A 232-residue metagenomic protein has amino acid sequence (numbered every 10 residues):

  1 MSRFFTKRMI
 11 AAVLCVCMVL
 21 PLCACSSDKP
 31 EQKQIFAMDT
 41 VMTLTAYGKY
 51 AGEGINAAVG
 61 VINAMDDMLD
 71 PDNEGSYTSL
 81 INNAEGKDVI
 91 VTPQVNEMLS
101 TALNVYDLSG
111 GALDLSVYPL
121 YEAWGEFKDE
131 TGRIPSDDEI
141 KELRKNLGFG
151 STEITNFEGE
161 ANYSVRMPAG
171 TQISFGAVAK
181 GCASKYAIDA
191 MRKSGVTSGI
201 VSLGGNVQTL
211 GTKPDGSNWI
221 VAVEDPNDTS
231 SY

Functional and structural regions predicted by a protein language model:
S2-Y232: Mature catalytic core of soluble alpha/beta enzymes
